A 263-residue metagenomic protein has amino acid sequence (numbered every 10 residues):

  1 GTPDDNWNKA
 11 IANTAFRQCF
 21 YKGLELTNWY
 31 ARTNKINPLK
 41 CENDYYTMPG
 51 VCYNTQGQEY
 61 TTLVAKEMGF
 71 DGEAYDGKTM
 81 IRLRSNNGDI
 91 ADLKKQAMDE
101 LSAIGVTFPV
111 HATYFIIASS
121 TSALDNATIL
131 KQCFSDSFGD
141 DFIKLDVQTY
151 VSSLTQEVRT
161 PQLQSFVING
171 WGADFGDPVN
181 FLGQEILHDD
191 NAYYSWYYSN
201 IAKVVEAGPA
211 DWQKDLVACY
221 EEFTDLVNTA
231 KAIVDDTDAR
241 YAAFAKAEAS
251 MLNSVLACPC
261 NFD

Functional and structural regions predicted by a protein language model:
G1-P3: Membrane-proximal extracellular/periplasmic loop immediately following the first transmembrane helix
D5, K9-Q18, K22, L26-A31 (+3 more regions): Extracytoplasmic/peripheral linker and loop segments enriched in polar/acidic and small residues with frequent Thr/Pro
A10-D136, K246: Append "and occasionally in soluble cytosolic enzymes with long acidic Gly/Pro-rich linkers
N13, G105-F108, V158-Q162, M251-S254: Extracellular/periplasmic catalytic domains that process cell-envelope and extracellular macromolecules
T113-F115, V167, N261: Short, well-ordered beta-strand segments
S122-D125, Q156-E157, F175-L182: Extracytoplasmic/secreted cell-surface and envelope-processing proteins
F142, R159-G170, A257: Alpha-to-beta junction loops
F166-L182, D263: Ligand-binding clamshell of periplasmic/extracellular solute-binding protein-like
